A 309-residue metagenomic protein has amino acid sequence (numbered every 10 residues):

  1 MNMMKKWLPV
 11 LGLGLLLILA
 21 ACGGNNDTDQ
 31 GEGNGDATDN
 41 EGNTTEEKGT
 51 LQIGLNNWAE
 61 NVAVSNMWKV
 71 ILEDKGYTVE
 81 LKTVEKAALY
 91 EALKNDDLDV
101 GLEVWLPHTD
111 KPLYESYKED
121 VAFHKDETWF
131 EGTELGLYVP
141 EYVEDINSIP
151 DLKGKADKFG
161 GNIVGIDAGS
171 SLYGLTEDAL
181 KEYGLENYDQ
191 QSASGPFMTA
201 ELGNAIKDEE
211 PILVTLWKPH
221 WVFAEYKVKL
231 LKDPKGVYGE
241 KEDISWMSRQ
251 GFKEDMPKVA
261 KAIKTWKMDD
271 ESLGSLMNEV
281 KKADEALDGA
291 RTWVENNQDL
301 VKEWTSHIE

Functional and structural regions predicted by a protein language model:
I18-A21: C-terminal motif of bacterial Sec signal peptides marking the signal peptidase cleavage site
G23-K48: Short, low-complexity, disordered segments immediately C-terminal to signal peptides in bacterial exported proteins
E46-E60, Y77-K82, G160-V164, I263: Short, well-ordered beta-strand elements
W58-A59, E80-K94, Q190-E201: Short helix-initiation/N-cap motifs at beta->coil->alpha
S65, E85-D120, A200-E201, W221-Y226: Pocket-flanking alpha-helical
D99-E103, A168-P234: Ligand-binding pocket segment of bilobal, Venus flytrap-like solute-binding proteins
E119-A168: A conserved helix-loop-strand patch within extracytoplasmic ligand-binding domains of the periplasmic binding
E134-E144, E242-M256: A bilobed periplasmic-binding-protein/Venus flytrap-type ligand-binding module shared by bacterial periplasmic
